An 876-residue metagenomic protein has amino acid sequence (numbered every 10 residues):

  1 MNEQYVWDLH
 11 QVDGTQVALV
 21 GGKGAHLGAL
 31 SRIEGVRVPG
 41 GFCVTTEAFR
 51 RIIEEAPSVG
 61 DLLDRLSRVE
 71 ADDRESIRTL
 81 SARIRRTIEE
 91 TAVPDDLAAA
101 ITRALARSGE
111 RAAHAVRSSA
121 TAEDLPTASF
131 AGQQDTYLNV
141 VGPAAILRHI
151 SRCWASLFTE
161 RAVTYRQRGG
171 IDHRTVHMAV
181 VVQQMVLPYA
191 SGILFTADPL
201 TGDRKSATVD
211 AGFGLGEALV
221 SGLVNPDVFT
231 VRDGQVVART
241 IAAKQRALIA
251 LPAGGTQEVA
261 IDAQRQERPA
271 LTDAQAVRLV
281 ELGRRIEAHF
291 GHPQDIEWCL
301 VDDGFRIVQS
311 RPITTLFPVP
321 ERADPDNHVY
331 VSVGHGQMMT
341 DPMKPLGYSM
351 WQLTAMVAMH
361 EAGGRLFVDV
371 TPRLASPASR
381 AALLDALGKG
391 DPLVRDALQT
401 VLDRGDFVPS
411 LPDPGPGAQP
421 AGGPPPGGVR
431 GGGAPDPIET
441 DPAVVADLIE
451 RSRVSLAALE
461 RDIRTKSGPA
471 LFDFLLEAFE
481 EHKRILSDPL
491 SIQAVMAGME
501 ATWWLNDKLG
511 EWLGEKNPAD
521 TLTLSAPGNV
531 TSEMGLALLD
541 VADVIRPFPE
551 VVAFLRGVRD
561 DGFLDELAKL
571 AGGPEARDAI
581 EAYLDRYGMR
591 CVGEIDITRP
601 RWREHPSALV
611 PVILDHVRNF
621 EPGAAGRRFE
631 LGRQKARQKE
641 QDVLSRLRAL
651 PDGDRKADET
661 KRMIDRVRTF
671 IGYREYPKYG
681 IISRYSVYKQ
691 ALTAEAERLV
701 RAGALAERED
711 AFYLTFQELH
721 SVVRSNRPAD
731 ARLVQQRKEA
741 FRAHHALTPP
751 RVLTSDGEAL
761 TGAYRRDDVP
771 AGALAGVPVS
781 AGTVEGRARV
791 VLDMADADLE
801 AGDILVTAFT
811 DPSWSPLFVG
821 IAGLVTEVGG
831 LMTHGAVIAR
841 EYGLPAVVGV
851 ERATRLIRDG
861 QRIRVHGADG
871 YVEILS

Functional and structural regions predicted by a protein language model:
M1-V181, A190, Q266-Q275, L279-A288 (+4 more regions): N-terminal beta-alpha lobe that positions the nucleotide/phosphoryl donor in ATP/NTP-coupled carboxylate activation
E3, E75-R103, A113, G169 (+7 more regions): Contiguous hydrophobic, helix-prone segments at protein termini that mediate membrane targeting/anchoring
A18-R50, H114-I146, R152, M185-F229 (+3 more regions): Conserved phosphate/anionic-ligand binding catalytic regions in large, soluble enzymes, centered on
V36-R37, F42, A113-A115, D135 (+12 more regions): Structural motif
A56-V59, L279, P293-Q294, D302-P318 (+2 more regions): Acidic, glycine-rich flexible loop/linker segments
A131-T164, P188-G255, V308-A362, G823-V825 (+1 more regions): Extended active-site and interfacial segments that coordinate phosphate-rich ligands in large catalytic machineries
N139-T175, V259-A260, Q266-L279, P312 (+1 more regions): Amphipathic alpha-helical
